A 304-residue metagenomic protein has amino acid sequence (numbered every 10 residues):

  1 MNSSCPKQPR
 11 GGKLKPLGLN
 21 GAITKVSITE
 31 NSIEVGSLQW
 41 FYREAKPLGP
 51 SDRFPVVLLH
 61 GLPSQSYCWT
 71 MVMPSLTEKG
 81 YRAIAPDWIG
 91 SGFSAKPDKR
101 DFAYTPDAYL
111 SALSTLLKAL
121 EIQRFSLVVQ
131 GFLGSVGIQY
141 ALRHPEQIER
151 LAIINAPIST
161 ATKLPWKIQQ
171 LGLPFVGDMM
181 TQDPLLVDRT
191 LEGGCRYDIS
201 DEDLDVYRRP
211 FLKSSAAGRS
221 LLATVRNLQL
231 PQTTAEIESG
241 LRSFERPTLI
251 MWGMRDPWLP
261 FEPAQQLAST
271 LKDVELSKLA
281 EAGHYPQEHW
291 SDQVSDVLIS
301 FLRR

Functional and structural regions predicted by a protein language model:
M1-N31: An N-terminal hydrophobic leader/cap segment in hydrolases
G36, R43-E44, E78, A85-V129 (+1 more regions): Active-site loop/oxyanion-hole signature of alpha/beta-hydrolase fold enzymes
A45-F93: Conserved HGGG/HGGXW glycine-rich cap/lid loop of the alpha/beta-hydrolase fold
Q130-Q139: Glycine-rich nucleophile elbow surrounding the catalytic serine of serine-hydrolase chemistry
L142, E149-T181: Flexible "cap/lid" loop of the alpha/beta hydrolase fold
L164, T181-R242: Conserved alpha/beta-hydrolase catalytic His-Asp/Glu region
A217-S269, K278: Conserved serine/cysteine hydrolase catalytic core
V274-R304: Catalytic active-site module of serine/aspartate enzymes centered on a nucleophile-bearing elbow/loop
